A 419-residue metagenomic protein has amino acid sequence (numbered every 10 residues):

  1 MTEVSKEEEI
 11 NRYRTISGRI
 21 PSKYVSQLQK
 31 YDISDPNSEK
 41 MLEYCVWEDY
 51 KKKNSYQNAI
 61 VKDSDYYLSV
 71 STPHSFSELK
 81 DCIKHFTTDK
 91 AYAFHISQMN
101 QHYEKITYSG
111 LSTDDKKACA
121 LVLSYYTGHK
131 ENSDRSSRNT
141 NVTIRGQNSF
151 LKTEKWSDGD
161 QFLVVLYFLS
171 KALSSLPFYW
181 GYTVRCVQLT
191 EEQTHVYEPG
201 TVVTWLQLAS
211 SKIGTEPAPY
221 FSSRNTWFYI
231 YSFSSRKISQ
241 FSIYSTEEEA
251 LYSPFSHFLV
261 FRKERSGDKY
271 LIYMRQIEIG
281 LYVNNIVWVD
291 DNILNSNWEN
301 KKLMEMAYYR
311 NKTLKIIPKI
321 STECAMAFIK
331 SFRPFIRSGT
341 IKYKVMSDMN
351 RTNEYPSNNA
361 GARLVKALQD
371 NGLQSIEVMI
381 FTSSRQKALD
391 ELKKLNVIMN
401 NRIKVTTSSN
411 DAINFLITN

Functional and structural regions predicted by a protein language model:
M1-Y67, Q240-I286, S383-Q386: Conserved NAD+-utilizing ADP-ribose enzyme module
Y66-R236: Internal glycine-rich, Lys/Arg-flanked active-site/core loops of soluble domains
W180, R224-T226, P254-L259, Y270 (+3 more regions): Core residues of folded domains in eukaryotic genome-function proteins
V196, W205, S211-K212, V289 (+5 more regions): Catalytic toxin/effector domains delivered as secreted proteins or via bacterial secretion systems
N284-M304, P318: Conserved acidic segment of CheY-like receiver
D290-L294, I317-E323, S357, E377-N419: Output/docking surface of receiver
L303-K312: Short helix-loop-beta junction
T322-S375, S383-E391: Conserved phosphotransfer microenvironments
